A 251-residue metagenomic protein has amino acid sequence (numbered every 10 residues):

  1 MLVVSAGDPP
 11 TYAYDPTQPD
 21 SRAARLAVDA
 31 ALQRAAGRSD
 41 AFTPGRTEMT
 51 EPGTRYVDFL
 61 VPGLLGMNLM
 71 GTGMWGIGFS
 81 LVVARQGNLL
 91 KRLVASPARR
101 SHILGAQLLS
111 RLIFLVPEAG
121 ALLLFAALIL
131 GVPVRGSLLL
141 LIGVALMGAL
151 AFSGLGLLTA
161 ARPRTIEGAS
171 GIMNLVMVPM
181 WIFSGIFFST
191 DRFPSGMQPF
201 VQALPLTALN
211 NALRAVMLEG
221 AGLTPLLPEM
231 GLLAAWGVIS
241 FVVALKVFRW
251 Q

Functional and structural regions predicted by a protein language model:
M1-G76, S80: Transport-system extracytoplasmic interface segments
A6-R22, V82-V94, L115-L123, I172-F188: Hydrophobic alpha-helical transmembrane segments
A27, G73, I77, R85-L89 (+10 more regions): Hydrophobic alpha-helical segments typical of transmembrane helices and their membrane-interface/capping positions
T50-T54, P133, S184-S240, W250: Membrane-interfacial helix-loop-helix junctions in multi-pass membrane proteins
P52-L128, M180: Hydrophobic alpha-helical transmembrane segments of multi-pass membrane transport proteins
L64-G71, L146-M147, L175-F183, M197-L206: Hydrophobic transmembrane alpha-helices
V83, R92, A127, A161 (+7 more regions): Transmembrane helix-loop junction
R100-M173, V178, L223-M230, A234-A235 (+1 more regions): Alpha-helical transmembrane segments and their short interhelical loops
